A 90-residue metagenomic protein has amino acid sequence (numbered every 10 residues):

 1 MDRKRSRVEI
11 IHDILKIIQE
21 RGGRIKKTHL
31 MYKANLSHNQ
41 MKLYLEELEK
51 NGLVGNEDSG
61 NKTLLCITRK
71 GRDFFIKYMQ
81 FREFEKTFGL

Functional and structural regions predicted by a protein language model:
M1-D13: Short alpha-helical segments that sit at the start of domains
D13, I17-R21: Short amphipathic alpha-helical elements of helix-turn-helix/winged-helix folds
G23-K33: Short acidic, hydrophobic short linear motifs in intrinsically disordered regions
N35-K50: Short amphipathic alpha-helical interaction segments
E49-S59: A short, conserved structural fragment
N61-I76: Basic, amphipathic "hinge/linker" alpha-helix immediately C-terminal to the N-terminal HTH DNA-binding motif
I76-L90: Amphipathic alpha-helical dimerization/coiled-coil segments that flank or bridge DNA-binding/regulatory modules
